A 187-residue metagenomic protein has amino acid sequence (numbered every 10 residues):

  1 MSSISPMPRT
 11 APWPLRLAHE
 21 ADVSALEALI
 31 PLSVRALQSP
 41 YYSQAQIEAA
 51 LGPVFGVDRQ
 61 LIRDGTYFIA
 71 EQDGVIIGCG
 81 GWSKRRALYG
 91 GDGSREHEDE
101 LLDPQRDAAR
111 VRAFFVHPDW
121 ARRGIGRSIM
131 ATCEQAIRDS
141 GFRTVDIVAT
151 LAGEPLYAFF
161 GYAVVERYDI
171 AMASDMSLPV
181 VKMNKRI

Functional and structural regions predicted by a protein language model:
M1-S24: Conserved N-terminal entry element of GNAT/NAT acetyltransferase domains
L26, D58: Hydrophobic pocket/interface hotspot
P31-V57: Conserved GNAT-fold acetyl-CoA-binding loop/helix
D64, E71, I77-A121, A131 (+2 more regions): Conserved acyl-donor/pantetheine-binding loop and adjacent beta-alpha core of acyl/acetyltransferases and related
G124: Glycine-rich phosphate-binding loop
R143, I147-A152, F160, E166-I187: C-terminal "cap" of GNAT-fold acetyltransferases
